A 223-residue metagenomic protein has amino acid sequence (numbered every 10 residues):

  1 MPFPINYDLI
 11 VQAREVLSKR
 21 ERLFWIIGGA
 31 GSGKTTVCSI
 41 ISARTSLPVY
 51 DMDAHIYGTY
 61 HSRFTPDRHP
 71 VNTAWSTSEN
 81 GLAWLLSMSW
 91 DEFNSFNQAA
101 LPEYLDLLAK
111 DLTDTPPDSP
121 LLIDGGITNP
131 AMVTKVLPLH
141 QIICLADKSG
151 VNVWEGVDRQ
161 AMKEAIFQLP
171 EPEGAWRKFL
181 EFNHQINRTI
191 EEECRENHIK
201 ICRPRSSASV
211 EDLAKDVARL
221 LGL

Functional and structural regions predicted by a protein language model:
M1-L23: Extreme N-terminal, non-catalytic leader segments that precede Walker-type/kinase nucleotide-binding cores
P2-F3, V11, Q185-L223: NTP-dependent small-molecule kinase module
I26: Hydrophobic anchor at the beta1->P-loop junction of P-loop NTPases
G29: P-loop (Walker A) phosphate-binding loop of NTP-binding proteins
K34: Conserved lysine of the Walker
L47-R63: Short beta-strand-centered segment that lines the nucleotide-binding/catalytic pocket of NTP-utilizing
T59-P120, I127: ATP-dependent small-molecule kinase phosphotransfer cores that center on conserved nucleotide phosphate-binding segments
L112, P117, L121-L169: ATP-dependent NMP and nucleoside kinases share a basic, alpha-helical "lid"
